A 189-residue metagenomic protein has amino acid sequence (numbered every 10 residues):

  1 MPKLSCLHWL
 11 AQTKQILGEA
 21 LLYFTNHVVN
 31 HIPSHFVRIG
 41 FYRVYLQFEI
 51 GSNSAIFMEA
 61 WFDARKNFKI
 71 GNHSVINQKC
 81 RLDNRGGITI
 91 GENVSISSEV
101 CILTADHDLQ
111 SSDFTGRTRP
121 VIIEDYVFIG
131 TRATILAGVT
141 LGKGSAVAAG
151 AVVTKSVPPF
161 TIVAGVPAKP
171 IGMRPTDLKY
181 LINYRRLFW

Functional and structural regions predicted by a protein language model:
P2-N53: A transmembrane-helix-recognition feature enriched in membrane-embedded lipid enzymes and envelope glyco-/phospholipid
V28, I32, R38-I39, M58-I70 (+3 more regions): Flexible, glycine/small-residue-enriched loop-and-beta-strand segment within the central core of proteins
G51, T140, P158: Short conserved AdoMet
T131-K155: Beta-rich strand-turn-strand
P158-P159, A164-P167: Acidic, glycine-centered active-site loop in nucleotide-sugar glycosyltransferases
R185-W189: Leloir-type glycosyltransferase catalytic cores
